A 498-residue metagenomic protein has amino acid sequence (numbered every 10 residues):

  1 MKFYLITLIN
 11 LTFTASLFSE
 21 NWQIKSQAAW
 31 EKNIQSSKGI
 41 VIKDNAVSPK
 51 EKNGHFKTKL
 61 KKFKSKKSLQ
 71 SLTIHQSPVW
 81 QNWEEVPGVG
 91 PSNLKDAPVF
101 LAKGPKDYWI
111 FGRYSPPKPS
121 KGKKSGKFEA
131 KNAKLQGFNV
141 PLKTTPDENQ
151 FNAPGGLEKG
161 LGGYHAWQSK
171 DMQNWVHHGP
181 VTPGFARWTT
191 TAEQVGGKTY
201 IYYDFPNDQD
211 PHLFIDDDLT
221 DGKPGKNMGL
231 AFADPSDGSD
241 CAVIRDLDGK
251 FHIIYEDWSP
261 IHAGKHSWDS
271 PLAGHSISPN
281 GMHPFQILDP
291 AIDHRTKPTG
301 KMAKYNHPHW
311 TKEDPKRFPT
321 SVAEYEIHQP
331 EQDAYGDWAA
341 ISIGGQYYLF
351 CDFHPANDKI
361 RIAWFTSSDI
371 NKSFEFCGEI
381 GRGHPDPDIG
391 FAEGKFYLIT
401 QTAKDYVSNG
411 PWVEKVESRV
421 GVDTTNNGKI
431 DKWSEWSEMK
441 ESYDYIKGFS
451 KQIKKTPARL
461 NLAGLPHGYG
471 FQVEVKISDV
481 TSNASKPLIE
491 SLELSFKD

Functional and structural regions predicted by a protein language model:
M1-L5: Positively charged n-region of N-terminal signal peptides that target proteins for export
I6-S16: Bacterial N-terminal signal peptides
E20-P91, A392-G394, T400-D498: Beta-strand-rich ligand- or partner-binding modules with a strong bias toward extracellular/periplasmic carbohydrate
L72-H75, D96-P117, A133-G156, H178-P183 (+12 more regions): Hydrophobic core segments of beta-strands in well-ordered, beta-rich domains
E85-G88, V176-V181, K223-F232, F285-H309 (+2 more regions): Beta-propeller fold detector
G90-K95, G184-T189, A233-G238, K297-Y335: Short glycine-/Asp-/Thr-/Trp-enriched loop segments that recur within the blades of beta-propeller repeat domains
G126-G160, H294-I327, D444-S450: Charged, glycine/proline-rich intrinsically disordered loops and linkers
G163-D171, H212-L219, S270-G281, R361-I370 (+1 more regions): Beta-propeller blade signature
